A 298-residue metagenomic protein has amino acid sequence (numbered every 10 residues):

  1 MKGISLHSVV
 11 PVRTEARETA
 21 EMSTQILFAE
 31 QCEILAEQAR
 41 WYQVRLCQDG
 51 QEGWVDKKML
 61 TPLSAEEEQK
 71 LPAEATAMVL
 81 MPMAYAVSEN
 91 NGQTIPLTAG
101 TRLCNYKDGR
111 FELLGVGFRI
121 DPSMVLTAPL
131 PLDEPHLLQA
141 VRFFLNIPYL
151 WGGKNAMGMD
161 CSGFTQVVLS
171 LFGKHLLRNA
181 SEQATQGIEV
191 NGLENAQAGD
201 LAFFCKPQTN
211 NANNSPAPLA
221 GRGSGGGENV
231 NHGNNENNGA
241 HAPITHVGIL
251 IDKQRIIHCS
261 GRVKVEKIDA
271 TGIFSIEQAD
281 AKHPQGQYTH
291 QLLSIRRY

Functional and structural regions predicted by a protein language model:
K2, T61-L63, T127, N237-T245 (+1 more regions): Aromatic- and glycine-rich peptidoglycan recognition patches
K2-R13, K70-A84, V167-Q183: Short, basic/aromatic beta-hairpin or loop at an interaction surface
S5, I34, N105, F203-F204 (+1 more regions): A generic structural signal for residues embedded in beta-strands
S5-F28, T76-R102: Beta-loop motif signature
Q38, L46-L80, A84, N91 (+2 more regions): Boundary regions of SH3-family modules and the immediately adjacent low-complexity/disordered segments in eukaryotic
V141, G153-F172, L176-L177: Active-site nucleophilic cysteine motif
H175-N213, N231, E236-I268: ...with weaker cross-activation on analogous glycine-rich loops/strands in unrelated enzymes
G221-G223: Glycine-biased, low-complexity coil/linker segments
